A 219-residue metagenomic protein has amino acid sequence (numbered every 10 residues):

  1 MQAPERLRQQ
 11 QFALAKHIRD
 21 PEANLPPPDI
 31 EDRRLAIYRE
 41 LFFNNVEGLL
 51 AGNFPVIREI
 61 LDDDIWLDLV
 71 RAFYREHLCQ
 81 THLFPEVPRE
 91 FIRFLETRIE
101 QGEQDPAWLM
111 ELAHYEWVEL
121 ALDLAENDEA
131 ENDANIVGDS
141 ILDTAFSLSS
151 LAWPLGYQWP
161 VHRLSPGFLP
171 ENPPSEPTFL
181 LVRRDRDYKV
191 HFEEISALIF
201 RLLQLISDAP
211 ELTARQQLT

Functional and structural regions predicted by a protein language model:
M1-E126: N-terminal, charged low-complexity regulatory/assembly segments
R75-R201: Hydrophobic packing positions characteristic of elongated beta-solenoid/beta-helix-type spike/fiber shafts
L202, E211-T219: Short acidic, hydrophobic short linear motifs in intrinsically disordered regions
D208: Glycine-rich, acidic and aromatic/proline-enriched surface loops and short helix-turn segments that act as binding
